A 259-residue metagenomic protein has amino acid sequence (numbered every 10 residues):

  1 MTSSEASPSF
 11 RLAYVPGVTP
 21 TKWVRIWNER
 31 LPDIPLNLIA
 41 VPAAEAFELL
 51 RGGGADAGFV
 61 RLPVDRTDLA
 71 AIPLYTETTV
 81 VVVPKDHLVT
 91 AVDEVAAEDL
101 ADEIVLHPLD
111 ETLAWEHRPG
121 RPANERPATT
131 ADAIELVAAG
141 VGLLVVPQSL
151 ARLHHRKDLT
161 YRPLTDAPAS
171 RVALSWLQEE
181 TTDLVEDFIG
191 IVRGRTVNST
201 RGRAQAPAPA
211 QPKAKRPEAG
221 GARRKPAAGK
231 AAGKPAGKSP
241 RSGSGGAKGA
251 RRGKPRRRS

Functional and structural regions predicted by a protein language model:
T2-L12, P16-A40, E48: Short alpha-helix C-terminal cap/hinge motif
K22, L164-G220, R224-K225: A late-sequence structural motif
I26, A44-T79, L159-R162: Short beta-strand-centered segments that line the small-molecule binding cleft or hinge of alpha/beta clamshell
N28-E29, I39, A43-A55, T130-V141: Short helices/loops that flank or line small-molecule/ion binding pockets
R61-L69, T130-L159: A ligand-binding cleft/hinge motif common to bilobed small-molecule-binding domains
I72-T79, V83-I104: Flexible hinge/capping segments at coil-to-helix
D93-R126: Secondary-structure junction motif
A228-S259: Intrinsically disordered, compositionally biased tail regions
